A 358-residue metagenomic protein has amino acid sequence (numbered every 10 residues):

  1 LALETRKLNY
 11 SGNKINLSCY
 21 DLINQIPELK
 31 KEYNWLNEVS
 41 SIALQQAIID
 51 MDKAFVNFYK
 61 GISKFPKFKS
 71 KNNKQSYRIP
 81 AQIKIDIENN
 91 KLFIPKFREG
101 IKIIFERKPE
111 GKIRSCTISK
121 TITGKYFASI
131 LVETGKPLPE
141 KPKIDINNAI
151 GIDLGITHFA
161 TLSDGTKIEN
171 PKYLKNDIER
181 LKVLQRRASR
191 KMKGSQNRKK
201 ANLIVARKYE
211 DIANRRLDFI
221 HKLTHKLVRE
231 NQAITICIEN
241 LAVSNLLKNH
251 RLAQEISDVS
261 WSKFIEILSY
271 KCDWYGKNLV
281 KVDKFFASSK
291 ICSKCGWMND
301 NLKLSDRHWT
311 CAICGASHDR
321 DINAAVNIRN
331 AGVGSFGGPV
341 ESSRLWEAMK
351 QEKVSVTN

Functional and structural regions predicted by a protein language model:
L1-N9, S41, A149-I152, N278 (+1 more regions): Basic nucleic-acid-binding interfaces
K7-Y33, T121-I265, S335-N358: Substrate-contacting helices/loops that form the catalytic groove of nucleic-acid and nucleotide-polymer processing
L17-I122, N214: Acidic carboxylate diad motif detector
N57-F68, G135-E140, W274-V280, D300: Active-site phosphate-binding and catalytic loops of NTP-dependent enzymes
A81, K91-I101, I130-G135, G165-T166 (+1 more regions): Secondary-structure transition/turn motif
I87-E88, I122, S163-T166, C295 (+1 more regions): Short acidic-glycine loop/turn motifs at beta-strand connectors
Q254-E255, V259-N358: Positively charged, low-complexity nucleic-acid-binding target-recognition regions
